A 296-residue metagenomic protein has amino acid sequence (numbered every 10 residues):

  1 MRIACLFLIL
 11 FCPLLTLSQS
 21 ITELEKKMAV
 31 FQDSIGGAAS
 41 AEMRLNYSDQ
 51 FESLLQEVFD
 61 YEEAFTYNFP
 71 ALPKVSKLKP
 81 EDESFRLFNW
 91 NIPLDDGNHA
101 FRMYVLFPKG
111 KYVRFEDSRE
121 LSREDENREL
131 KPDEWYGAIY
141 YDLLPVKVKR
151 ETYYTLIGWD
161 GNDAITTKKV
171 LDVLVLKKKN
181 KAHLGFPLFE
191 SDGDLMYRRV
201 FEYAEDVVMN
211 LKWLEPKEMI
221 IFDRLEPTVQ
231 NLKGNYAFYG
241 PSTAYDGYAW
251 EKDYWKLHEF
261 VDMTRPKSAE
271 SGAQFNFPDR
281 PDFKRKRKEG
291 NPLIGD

Functional and structural regions predicted by a protein language model:
M1-V30: Bacterial Sec-dependent N-terminal signal peptides
Q19-L87: Start-of-domain marker
G36, I92, N98-A100, W159-N162 (+1 more regions): Short, conserved, GDST-rich strand-edge loop motifs in beta-rich repeat architectures
N68-F85, P93-D95, W135-R150, N210-P216: Structural signature of eukaryotic scaffold interfaces centered on beta-propeller domains
S84-N91, T152-D160, E218-R224: Short beta-strand elements that form the blades of beta-propeller/WD-repeat-like and other beta-sheet-rich scaffold
A100-G110, V170-K181, Y236-K252: Beta-propeller blade signature
F101-K147: Short N-terminal edge-element motif at the start of the domain
N127-W135, I139-V148, A182-E251, E259 (+1 more regions): Short aromatic loop motif centered on NTY/YTY
